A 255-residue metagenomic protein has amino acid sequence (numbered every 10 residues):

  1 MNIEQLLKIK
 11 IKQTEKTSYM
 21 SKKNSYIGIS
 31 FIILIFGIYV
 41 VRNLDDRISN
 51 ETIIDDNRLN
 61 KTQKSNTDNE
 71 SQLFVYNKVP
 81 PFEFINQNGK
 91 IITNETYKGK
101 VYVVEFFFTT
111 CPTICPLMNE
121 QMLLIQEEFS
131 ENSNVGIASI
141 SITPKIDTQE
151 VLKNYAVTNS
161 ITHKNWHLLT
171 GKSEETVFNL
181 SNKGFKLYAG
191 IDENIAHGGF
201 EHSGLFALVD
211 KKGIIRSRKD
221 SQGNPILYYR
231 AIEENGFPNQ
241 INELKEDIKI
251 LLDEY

Functional and structural regions predicted by a protein language model:
N2-P81, E254-Y255: N-terminal targeting signals for export/organelle localization
S49-Q63, W166-E175, H202-L205, K211 (+1 more regions): Periplasmic c-type cytochrome electron-transfer domains
V79-P80, Y102, S203-G204: Short loop/turn microsegments at loop-to-beta-strand junctions
E83-F84, L208: Hydrophobic beta-strand positions
I92-M122, A138: Short active-site neighborhood of thiol/selenol oxidoreductases, capturing the structured segment around
N119-L180: Structural microenvironment flanking redox-active thiols in thiol-disulfide oxidoreductases
K164-W166, N182-A189, F200-A207: Structural micro-motif
E193-Y255: Thiol-/selenol-based redox modules, centered on thioredoxin-like and closely related oxidoreductase domains
